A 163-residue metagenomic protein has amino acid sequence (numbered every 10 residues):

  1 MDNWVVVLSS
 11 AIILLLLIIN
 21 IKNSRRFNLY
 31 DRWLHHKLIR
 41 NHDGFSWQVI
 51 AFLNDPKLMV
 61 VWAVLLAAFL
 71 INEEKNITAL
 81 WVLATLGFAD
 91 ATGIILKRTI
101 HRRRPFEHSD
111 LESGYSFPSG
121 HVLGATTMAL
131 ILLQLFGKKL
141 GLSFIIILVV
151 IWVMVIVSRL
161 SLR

Functional and structural regions predicted by a protein language model:
M1-L58, W62, K97-H108: N-terminal transmembrane-helix/juxtamembrane module of multi-pass inner/ER membrane proteins
V5-L8, I77-T85, S143-I147: Alpha-helical transmembrane segments of integral membrane proteins
L14-L15, A89-G93, V155: Alpha-helical transmembrane segments of multipass membrane proteins
I18-K22, A68-K75, L135-F136: Structural signal for the C-terminal ends of transmembrane alpha-helices and the immediately following loop
D55-L65, L123-L130: Core segments of transmembrane alpha-helices that mediate helix-helix packing or line hydrophobic substrate/ligand
A63-A91: Interfacial segments of alpha-helical transmembrane regions
L86-R102: Transmembrane alpha-helix/helix-exit interface in multi-pass inner-membrane proteins
S109-R163: Membrane-embedded catalytic cores of phosphoryl/pyrophosphoryl-handling enzymes
